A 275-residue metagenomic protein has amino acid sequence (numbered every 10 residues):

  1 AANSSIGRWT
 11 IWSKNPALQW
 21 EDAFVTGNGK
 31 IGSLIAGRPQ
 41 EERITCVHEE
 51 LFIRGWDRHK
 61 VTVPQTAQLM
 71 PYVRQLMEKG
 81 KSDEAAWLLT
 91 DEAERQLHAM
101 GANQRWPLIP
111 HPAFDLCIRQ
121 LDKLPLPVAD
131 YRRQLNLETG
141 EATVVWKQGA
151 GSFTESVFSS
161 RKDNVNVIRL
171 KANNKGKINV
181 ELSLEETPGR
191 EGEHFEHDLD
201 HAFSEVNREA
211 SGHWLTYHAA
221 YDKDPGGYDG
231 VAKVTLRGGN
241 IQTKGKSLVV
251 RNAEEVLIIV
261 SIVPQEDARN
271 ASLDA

Functional and structural regions predicted by a protein language model:
A2-A275: Aromatic-residue-lined binding/catalytic grooves and analogous aromatic/hydrophobic interfacial grooves in multimeric
